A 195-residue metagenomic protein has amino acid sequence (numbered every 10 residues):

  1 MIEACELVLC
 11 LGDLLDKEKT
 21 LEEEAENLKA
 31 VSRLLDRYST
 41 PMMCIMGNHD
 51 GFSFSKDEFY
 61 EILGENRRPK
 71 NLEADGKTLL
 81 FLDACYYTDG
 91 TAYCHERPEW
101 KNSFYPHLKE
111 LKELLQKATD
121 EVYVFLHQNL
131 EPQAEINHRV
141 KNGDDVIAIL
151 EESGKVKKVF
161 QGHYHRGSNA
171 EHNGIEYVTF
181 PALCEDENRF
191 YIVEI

Functional and structural regions predicted by a protein language model:
M1-A25, K117: N-terminal active-site segment of His-dependent metallophosphoesterases
V8-C10, C44, V124, F160: Residue-level marker for buried hydrophobic side chains located in beta-strands that build the well-ordered beta-sheet
G12-D13, G47-N48, H127, G162-H163: Active-site glycine-centered loops adjacent to acidic/histidine catalytic or metal-binding residues that shape
L15, E113-A134: Short acidic, glycine-rich surface-loop motifs adjacent to enzyme active sites
L15-D16, D50, L130, R166: Short active-site segment of divalent metal-dependent hydrolases/proteases that encodes the spacing between
K17-E18, S53, E131-A134, R139: Short, solvent-exposed loop/turn segments at secondary-structure junctions
T20-E110, K117, D145-K155, N169-I195: Extended active-site neighborhood of metal-dependent phosphoesterases/phosphodiesterases
V124-E131, K157-G167: Histidine-centered catalytic micro-motifs
